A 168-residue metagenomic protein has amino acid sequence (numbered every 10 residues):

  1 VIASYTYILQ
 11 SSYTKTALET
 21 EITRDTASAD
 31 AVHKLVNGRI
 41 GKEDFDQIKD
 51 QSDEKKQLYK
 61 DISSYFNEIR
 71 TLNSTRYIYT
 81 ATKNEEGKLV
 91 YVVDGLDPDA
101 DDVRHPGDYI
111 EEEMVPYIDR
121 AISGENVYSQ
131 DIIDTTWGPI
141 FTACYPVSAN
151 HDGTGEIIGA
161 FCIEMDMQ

Functional and structural regions predicted by a protein language model:
I2-T23: N-terminal membrane-insertion alpha helix
I22-D61: Extracellular/periplasmic ligand-binding regions of membrane signal-transduction receptors
A31, S64-L72, R120: Amphipathic alpha-helical regulatory segments at dimerization interfaces that relay allosteric signals between sensory
N67-L89: Short N-terminal helix-loop-first-beta-strand/juxtamembrane motif that initiates sensory/input modules
D94-I133: Extracytoplasmic/periplasmic sensor domains and loops in membrane signaling proteins
V127-Y128, W137-P146: A short beta-strand signature within small-molecule sensing/ligand-binding domains used in signal transduction
T136-W137, S148-N150, C162-Q168: Helix-start (N-cap) segments at beta->loop->alpha junctions that couple sensory/regulatory domains to adjoining helices
I157: Glycine-rich acetyl-CoA-binding "A-motif" of GNAT/NAT acetyltransferases
